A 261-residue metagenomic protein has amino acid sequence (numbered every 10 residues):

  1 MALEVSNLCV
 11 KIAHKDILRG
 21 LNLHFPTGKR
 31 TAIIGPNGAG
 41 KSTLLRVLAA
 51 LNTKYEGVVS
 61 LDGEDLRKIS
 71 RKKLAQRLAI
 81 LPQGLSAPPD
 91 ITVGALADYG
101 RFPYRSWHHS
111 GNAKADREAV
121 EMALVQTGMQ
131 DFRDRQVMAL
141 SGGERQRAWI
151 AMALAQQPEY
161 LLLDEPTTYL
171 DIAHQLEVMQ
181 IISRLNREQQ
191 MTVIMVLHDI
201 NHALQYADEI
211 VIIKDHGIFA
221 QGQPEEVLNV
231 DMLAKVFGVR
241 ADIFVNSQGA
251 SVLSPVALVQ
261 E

Functional and structural regions predicted by a protein language model:
A49: Helix-to-loop junction immediately C-terminal to a conserved catalytic motif
G57-D65, L74: Conserved ABC transporter NBD signature motif
D98, A113-F132: Conserved ABC ATPase "signature" region
Q136-L140, E144: Conserved ABC ATPase signature
L161-E165: Catalytic Walker B motif of ABC-type/P-loop ATPase nucleotide-binding domains
I210-Q223: H-loop (His-switch) and adjacent beta-strand-loop-beta switch element of ABC-type ATPase nucleotide-binding domains
V236-E261: ABC ATPase nucleotide-binding domains
